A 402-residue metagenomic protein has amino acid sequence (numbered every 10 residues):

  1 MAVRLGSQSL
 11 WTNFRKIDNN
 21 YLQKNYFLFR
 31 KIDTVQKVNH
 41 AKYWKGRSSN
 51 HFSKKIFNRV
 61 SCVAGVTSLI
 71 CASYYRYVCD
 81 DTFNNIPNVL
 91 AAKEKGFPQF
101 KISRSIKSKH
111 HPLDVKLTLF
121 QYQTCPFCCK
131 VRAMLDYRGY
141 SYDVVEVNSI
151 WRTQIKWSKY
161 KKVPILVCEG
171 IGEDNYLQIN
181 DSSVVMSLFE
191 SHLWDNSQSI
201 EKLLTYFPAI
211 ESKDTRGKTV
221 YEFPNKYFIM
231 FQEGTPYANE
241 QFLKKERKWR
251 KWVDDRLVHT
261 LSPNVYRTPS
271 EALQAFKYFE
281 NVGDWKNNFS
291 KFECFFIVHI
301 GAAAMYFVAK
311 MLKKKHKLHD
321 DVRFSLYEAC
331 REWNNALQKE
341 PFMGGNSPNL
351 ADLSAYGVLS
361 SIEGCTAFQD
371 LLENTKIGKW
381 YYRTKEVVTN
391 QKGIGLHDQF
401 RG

Functional and structural regions predicted by a protein language model:
M1-V35: N-terminal chloroplast transit peptides
R4, T34-N287: GST-like domain detector, emphasizing the conserved glutathione-binding G-site in the N-terminal thioredoxin-like
K130-D136, Y140, Y356, E363-F368 (+1 more regions): Secondary-structure-rich domain cores
M134, L188, A329-E332, A336 (+1 more regions): Alpha-helical recognition domains of nuclear gene-regulatory proteins
E146-V147, P348, H397-Q399: Acidic carboxylate-rich catalytic motifs and surrounding loops in phosphoryl-/glycosyl-chemistry enzymes
L193, L337-E340, V388: A general structural signal marking secondary-structure boundaries and capping sites
G217-K376: GST-like fold's C-terminal all-alpha helical module
W380-G402: Charge-dense, extended regions
